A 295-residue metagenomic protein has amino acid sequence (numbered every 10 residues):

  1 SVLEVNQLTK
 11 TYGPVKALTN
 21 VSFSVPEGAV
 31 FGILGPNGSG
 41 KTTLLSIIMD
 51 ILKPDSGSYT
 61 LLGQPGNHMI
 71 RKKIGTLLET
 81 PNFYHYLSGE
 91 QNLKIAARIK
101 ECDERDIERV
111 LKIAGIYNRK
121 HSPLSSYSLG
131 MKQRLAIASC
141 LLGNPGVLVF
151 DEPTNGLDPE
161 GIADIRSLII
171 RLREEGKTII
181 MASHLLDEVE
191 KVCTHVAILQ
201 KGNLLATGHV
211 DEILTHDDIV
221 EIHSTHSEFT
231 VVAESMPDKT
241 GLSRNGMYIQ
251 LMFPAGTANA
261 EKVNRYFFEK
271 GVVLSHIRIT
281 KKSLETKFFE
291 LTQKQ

Functional and structural regions predicted by a protein language model:
S1-T9, K294-Q295: ABC-family P-loop ATPase nucleotide-binding domain
L3, K10-M181, L186-Q200, A206: ABC transporter nucleotide-binding domains
N6, H223, R278-T280: Solvent-exposed beta-strand sheet faces enriched in polar/charged residues
E27, N118, S224-H226, A255 (+1 more regions): Non-catalytic surface loops within mature trypsin-like serine protease
R166-P254: ABC transporter nucleotide-binding domain
A255-Q295: C-terminal coupling/interaction segments
